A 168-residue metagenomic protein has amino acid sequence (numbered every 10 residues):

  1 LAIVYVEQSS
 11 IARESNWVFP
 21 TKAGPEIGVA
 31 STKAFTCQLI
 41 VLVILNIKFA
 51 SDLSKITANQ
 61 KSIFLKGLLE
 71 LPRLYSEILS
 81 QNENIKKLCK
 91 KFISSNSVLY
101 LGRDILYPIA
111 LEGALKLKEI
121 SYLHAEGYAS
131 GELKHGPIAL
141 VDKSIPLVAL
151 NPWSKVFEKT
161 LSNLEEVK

Functional and structural regions predicted by a protein language model:
L1-K168: A SIS-like phosphosugar-recognition module
